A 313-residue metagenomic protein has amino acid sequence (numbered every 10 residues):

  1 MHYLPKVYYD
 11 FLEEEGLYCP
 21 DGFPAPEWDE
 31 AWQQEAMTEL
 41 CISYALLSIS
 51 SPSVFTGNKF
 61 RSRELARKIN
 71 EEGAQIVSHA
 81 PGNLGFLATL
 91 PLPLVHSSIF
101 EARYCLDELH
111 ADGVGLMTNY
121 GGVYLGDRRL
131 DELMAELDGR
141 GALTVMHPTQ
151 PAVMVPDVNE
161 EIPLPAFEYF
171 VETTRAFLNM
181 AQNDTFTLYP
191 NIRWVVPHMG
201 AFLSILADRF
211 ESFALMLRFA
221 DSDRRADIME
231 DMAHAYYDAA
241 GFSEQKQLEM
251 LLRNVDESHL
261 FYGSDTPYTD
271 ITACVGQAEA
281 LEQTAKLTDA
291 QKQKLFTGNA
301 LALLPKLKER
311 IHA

Functional and structural regions predicted by a protein language model:
M1, A45-L47, G85-T89, V114-L116 (+4 more regions): Hydrophobic faces of well-ordered beta-strands that scaffold small-molecule active sites in alpha/beta enzyme cores
H2-W28, N58, A152-T173, F210-H234: Active-site gating loops and adjacent loop-to-helix segments of metal-dependent hydrolytic enzymes
H2-Y44, E71-H79, F100-Y104, D112 (+4 more regions): Mid-to-C-terminal alpha-helical segments outside catalytic/metal-binding sites
F11-E13, F60-S62, E101-A102, R128-L130 (+4 more regions): Short, glycine/charged-enriched secondary-structure capping and boundary segments
F23-W28, V54-F55, L92-S98, G121-R128 (+3 more regions): Acidic-and-aromatic substrate-binding clefts and catalytic sites of carbohydrate-active enzymes
I49-N179, N183: Active-site gating/metal-coordination segments in enzymes
I162-A181, R193, P197-A313: H/E-rich (His + Asp/Glu) clusters that bind or coordinate divalent metals
